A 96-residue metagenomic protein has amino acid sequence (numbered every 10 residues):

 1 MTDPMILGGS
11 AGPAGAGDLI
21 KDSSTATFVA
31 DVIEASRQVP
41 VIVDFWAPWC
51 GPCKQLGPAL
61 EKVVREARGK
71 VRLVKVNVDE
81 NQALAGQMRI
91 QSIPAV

Functional and structural regions predicted by a protein language model:
M1-K70, Q82-A95: Proteins that catalyze or organize thiol-disulfide redox chemistry and the adjacent proteostasis machinery handling
V78: Hydrophobic anchor residue in the Rossmann-like NAD(P) cofactor-binding loop of oxidoreductases, predominantly
